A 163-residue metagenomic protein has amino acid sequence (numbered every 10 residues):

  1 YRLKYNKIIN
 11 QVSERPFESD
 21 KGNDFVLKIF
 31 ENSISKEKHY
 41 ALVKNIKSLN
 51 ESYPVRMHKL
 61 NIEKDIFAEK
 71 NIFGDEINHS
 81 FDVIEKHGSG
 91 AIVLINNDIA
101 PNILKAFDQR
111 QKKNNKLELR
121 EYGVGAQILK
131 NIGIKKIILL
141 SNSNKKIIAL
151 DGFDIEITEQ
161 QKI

Functional and structural regions predicted by a protein language model:
Y1-I163: Catalytic domains of riboflavin
